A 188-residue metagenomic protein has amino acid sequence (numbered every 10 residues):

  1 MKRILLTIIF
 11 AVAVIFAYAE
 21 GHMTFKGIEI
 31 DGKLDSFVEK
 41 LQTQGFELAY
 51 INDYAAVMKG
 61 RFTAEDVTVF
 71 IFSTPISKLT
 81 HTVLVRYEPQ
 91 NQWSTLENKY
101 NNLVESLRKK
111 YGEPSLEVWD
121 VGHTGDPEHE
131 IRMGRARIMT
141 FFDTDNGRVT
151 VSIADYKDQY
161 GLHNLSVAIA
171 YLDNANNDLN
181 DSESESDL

Functional and structural regions predicted by a protein language model:
M1-A17: Sec-dependent N-terminal signal peptides
K2-L5, H22, R148: A detector of low-complexity, intrinsically disordered, Ser/Thr/Gly/Pro/Ala-rich segments
I8, V12, K26, S94-E97 (+1 more regions): N-terminal short leaders/motifs
Y18-K26: Cleaved targeting-peptide boundary
I28, G32: Extracytoplasmic Gram-positive cell-surface binding/anchoring modules and repeats
K33-I76, L84-L188: A cross-family detector of function-defining hotspots
